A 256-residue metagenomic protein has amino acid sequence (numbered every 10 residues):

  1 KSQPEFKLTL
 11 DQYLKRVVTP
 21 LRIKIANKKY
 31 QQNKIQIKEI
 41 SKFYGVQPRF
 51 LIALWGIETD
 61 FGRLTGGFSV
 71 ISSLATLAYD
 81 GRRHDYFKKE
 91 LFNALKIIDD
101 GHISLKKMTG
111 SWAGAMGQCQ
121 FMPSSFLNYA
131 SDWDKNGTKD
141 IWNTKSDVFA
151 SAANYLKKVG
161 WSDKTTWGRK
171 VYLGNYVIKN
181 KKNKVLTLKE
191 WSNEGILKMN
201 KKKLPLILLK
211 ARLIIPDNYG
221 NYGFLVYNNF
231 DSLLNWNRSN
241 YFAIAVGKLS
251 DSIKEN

Functional and structural regions predicted by a protein language model:
K1-F6, W55-T59, S69-S72, K170-N175: Acidic helix-start/capping segments at beta-turn-to-alpha-helix junctions
K1-S41: An acidic, Gly/Ser/Thr/Pro-rich helix-cap/linker signature
L8-R16, L64-L91, A152, K182 (+2 more regions): Catalytic and substrate-binding regions of cell-wall glycan-acting enzymes that process beta-1,4-linked
K15-K28, Q32, A78-G81, D85-K88 (+4 more regions): Substrate-binding clefts and substrate-entry loops adjacent to catalytic sites of polymer-processing enzymes acting on
K24-Q32, S41-P48, L64-F68, G81-K89 (+4 more regions): Soluble non-cytosolic domains of exported or imported proteins
Q47-G62, A94-I97, A152-A153: Short, functionally critical alpha-helical segments immediately adjacent to catalytic or ligand/cofactor-binding
G101-N218: Flexible, glycine-rich surface segments
K201, P205-N256: C-terminal functional modules
